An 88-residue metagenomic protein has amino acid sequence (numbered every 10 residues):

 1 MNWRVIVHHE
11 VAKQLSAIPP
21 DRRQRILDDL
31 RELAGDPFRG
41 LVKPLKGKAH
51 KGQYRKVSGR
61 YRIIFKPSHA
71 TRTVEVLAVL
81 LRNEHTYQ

Functional and structural regions predicted by a protein language model:
N2-H9, K13-A17, Q24, R39 (+2 more regions): Enriched for short, Lys/Arg-rich terminal
R23, L27-L30: Short, well-structured alpha-helical segments
R31-V57: A short, surface-exposed loop/turn module that caps and links secondary-structure elements
